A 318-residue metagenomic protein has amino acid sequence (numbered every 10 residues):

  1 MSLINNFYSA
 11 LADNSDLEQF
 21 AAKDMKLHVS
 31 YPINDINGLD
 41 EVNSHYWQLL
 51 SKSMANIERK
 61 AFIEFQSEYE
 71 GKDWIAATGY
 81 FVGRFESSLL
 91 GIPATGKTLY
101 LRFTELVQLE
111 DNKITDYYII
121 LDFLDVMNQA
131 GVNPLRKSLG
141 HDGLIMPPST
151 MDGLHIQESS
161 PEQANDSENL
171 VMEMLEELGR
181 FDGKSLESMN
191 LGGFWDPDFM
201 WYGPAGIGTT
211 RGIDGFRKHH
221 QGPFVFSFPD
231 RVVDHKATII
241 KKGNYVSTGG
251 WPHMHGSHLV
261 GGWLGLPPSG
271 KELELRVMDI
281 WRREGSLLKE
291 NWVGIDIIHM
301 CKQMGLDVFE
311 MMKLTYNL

Functional and structural regions predicted by a protein language model:
M1-L318: C-terminal and inter-domain tail/linker signature
